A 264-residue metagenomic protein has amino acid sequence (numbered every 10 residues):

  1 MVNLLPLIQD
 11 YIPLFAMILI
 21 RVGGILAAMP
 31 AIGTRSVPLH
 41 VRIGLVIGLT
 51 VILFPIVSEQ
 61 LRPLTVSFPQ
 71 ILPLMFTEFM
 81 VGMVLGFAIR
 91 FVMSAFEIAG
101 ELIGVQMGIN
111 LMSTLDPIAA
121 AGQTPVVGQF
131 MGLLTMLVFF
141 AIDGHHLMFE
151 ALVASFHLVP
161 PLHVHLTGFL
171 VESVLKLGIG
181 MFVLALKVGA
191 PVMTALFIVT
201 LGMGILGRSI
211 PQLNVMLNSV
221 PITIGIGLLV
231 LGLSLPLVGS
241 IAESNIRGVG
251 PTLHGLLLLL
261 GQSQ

Functional and structural regions predicted by a protein language model:
M1-Q264: Hydrophobic alpha-helical segments and their helix-loop boundaries in membrane and membrane-proximal proteins
